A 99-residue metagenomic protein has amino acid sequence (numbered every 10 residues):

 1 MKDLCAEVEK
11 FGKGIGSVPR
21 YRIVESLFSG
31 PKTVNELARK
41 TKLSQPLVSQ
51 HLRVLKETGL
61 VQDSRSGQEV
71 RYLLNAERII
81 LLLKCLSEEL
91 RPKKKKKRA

Functional and structural regions predicted by a protein language model:
D3, E7-V8, G12, R71-A99: Conserved segment of winged-helix/HTH DNA-binding domains
V18, S29-T33: Short capping segments at the starts of secondary-structure elements
Y21-I23: Pre-recognition alpha-helix immediately N-terminal to the DNA-recognition helix within helix-turn-helix or winged-helix
V34-N35, P46, R53: Residues within helix-turn-helix
R39, Q50, K56-E57: Alpha-helical residues within the helix-turn-helix
S44-L47, N75: Helix-turn-helix DNA-binding motif, specifically the short coil turn and the N-cap/start of the second
K56-S66, L73: Beta-hairpin "wing" of winged helix-turn-helix
